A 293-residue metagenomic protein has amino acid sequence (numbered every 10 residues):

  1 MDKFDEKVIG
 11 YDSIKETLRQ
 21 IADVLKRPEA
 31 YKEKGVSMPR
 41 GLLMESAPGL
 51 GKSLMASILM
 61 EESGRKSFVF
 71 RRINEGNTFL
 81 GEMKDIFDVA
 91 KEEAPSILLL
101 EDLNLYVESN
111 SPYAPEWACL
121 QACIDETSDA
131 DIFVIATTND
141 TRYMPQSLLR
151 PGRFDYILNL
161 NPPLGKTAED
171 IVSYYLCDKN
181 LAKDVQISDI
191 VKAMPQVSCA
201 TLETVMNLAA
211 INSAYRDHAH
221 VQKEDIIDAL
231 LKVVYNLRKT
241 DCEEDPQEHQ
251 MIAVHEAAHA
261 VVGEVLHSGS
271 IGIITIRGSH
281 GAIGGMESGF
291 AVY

Functional and structural regions predicted by a protein language model:
D2, Y106-E108, L181-V197, V205-L208 (+2 more regions): Short conserved motifs of the RecA-like P-loop NTPase core
F4-V191: Walker A/P-loop NTP-binding motif of AAA+ ATPase domains
K7-D12, S37-M38, Y113-A114, T138 (+3 more regions): Conserved phosphate/pyrophosphate-binding and hydrolysis machinery centered on Walker-type P-loop NTPases, extending
K15, W117, E169, E203-M206 (+2 more regions): Hydrophobic face of alpha-helices
A90, L103, Y175, I190-R216 (+2 more regions): AAA+ P-loop ATPase catalytic core
N161, T204, V261-V265: Generic hydrophobic alpha-helical membrane-span motif
A210-Y293: Conserved P-loop NTPase/AAA+ ATPase motor core
